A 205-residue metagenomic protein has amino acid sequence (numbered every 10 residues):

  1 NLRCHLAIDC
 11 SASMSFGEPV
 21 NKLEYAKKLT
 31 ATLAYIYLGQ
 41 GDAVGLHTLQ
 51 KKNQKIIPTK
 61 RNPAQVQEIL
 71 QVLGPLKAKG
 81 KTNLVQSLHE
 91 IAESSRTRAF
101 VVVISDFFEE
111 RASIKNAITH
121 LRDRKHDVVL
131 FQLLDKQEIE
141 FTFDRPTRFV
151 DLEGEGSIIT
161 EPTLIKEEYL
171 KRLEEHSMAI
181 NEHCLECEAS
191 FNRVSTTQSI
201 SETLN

Functional and structural regions predicted by a protein language model:
N1-T59, F100-I104, E110, N116 (+4 more regions): An amphipathic, basic-hydrophobic helix/alpha-beta surface used to engage anionic, phosphate-rich ligands or surfaces
M14-G17, P75, T160, L164: Short coil/turn segments at secondary-structure junctions
E24, A78-V85, F108, K171-E174: Conserved phosphate-coordination/catalytic loops
K28, T32, T82-H89, A112 (+2 more regions): Short, contiguous clusters of charged residues that form electrostatic/catalytic patches at enzyme active sites, used
I57-Q71, A189: Short, electropositive alpha-helical surface patch
Q65-V102, R111-A112, D135: Von Willebrand factor
E93-A99, R111-N205: Von Willebrand factor type A / integrin I
